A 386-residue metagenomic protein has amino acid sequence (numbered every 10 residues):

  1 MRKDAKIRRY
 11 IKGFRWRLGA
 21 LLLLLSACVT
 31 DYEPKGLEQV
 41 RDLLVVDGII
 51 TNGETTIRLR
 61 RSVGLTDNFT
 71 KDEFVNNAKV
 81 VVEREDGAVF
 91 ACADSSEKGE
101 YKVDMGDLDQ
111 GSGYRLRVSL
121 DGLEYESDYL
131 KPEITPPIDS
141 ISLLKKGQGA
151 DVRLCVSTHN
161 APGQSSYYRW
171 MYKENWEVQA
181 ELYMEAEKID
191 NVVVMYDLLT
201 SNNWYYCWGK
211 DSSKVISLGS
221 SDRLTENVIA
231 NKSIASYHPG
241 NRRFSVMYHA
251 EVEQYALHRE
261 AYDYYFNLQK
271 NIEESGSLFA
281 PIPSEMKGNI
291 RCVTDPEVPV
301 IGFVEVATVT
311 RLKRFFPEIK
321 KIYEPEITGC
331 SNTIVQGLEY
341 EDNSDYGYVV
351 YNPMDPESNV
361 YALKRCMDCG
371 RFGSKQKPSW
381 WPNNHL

Functional and structural regions predicted by a protein language model:
M1, W16, L22-L23, G329 (+1 more regions): Generic signature of intrinsically disordered, low-complexity, basic-rich segments and short cationic peptides
M1-R2, G64: Short regulatory "switch" loops immediately downstream of catalytic or recognition motifs within protein catalytic
R2-K3, V29: Intrinsically disordered, low-complexity regulatory regions of eukaryotic regulatory proteins
K3-L18: Bacterial N-terminal signal peptides that target proteins for export
L25-A27: C-terminal motif of bacterial Sec signal peptides marking the signal peptidase cleavage site
V29-L386: A sequence/structural signal for flexible, mid-protein segments enriched in small/helix-disrupting residues
